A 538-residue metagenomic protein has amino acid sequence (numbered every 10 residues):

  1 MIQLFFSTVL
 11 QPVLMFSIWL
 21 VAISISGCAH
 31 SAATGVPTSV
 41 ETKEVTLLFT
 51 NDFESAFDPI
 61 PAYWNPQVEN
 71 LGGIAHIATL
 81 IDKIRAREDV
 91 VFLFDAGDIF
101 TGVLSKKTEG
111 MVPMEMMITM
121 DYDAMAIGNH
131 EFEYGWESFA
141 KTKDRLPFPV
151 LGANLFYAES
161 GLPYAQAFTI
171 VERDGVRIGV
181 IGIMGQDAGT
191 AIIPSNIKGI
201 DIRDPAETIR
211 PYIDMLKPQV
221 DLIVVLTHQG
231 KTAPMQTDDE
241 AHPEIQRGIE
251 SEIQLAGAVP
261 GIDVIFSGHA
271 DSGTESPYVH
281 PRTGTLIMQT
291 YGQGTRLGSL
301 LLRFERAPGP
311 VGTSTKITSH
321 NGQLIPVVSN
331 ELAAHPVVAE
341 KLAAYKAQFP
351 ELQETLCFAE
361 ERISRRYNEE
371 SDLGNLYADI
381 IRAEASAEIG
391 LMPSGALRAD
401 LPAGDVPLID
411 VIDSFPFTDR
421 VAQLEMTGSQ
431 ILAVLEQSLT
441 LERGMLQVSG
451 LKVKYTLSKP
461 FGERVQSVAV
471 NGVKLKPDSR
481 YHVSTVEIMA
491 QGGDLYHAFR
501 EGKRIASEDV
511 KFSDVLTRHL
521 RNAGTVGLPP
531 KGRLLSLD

Functional and structural regions predicted by a protein language model:
M1-V9: N-terminal secretory signal peptides that target proteins for export/translocation
P12-S24: Bacterial N-terminal signal peptides
A29-N330, A334-V337, A344-A347, N368-I380 (+6 more regions): Acidic, metal/ion-coordinating pockets
E354-E370: Glycine-rich phosphate/diphosphate-binding loops and the adjacent beta-loop-alpha structural elements that coordinate
A359, P393-L401, S449-S458, R533-L537: A glycine-rich phosphate-binding loop feature that marks nucleotide/adenosyl-phosphate handling sites
D405-E442: C-terminal catalytic subdomain
S467-E487: Low-complexity, glycine/alanine/valine/leucine- and proline-rich hydrophobic stretches
Q491-D538: Glycine- and small-hydrophobic-enriched helix-loop-helix hairpins
